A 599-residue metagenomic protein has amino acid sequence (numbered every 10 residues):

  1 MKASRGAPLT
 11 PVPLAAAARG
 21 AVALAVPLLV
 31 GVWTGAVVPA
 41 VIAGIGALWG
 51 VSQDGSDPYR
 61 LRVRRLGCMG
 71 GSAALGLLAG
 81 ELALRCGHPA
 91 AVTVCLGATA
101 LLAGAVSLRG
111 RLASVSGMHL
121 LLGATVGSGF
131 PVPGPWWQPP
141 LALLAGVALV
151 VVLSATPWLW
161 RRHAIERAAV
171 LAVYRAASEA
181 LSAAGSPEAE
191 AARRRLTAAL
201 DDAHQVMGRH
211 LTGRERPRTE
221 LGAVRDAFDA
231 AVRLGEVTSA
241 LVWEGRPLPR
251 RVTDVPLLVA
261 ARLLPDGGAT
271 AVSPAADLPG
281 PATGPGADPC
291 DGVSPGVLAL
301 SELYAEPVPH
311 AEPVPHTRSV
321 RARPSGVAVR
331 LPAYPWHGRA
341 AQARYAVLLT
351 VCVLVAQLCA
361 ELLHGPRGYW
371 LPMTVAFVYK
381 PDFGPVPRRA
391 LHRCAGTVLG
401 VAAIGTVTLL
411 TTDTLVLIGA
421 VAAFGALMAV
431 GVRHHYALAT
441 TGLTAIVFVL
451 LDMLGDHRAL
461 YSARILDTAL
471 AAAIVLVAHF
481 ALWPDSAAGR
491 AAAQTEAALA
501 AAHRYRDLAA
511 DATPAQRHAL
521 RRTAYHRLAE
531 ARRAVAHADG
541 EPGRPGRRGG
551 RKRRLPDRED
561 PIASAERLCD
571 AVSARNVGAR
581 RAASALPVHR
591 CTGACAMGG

Functional and structural regions predicted by a protein language model:
M1-A18, A23-A25, S154-P366, L482-G599: Cytosolic regulatory and coupling regions of membrane transport/channel systems
M1-L120, A124-V147, G280-A426, V430-T441 (+7 more regions): Alpha-helical transmembrane segments and their membrane-interface boundaries that form or gate the permeation pathway
P133, L144, V151-V152, W158 (+1 more regions): A glycine/threonine-rich phosphate-anchoring loop and its flanking beta-alpha core in nucleotide/phosphate-binding
L141-A142, L149, V173, A203: Hydrophobic secondary-structure signal with a strong preference for alpha-helical segments in membranes
G442-L450: Membrane-spanning alpha-helical segments of multipass transporters and channels
A471-A473: A short glycine-rich beta-alpha junction/loop motif
L476-V477: Cytochrome P450 heme-binding "Cys pocket" and the immediately downstream C-terminal segment
